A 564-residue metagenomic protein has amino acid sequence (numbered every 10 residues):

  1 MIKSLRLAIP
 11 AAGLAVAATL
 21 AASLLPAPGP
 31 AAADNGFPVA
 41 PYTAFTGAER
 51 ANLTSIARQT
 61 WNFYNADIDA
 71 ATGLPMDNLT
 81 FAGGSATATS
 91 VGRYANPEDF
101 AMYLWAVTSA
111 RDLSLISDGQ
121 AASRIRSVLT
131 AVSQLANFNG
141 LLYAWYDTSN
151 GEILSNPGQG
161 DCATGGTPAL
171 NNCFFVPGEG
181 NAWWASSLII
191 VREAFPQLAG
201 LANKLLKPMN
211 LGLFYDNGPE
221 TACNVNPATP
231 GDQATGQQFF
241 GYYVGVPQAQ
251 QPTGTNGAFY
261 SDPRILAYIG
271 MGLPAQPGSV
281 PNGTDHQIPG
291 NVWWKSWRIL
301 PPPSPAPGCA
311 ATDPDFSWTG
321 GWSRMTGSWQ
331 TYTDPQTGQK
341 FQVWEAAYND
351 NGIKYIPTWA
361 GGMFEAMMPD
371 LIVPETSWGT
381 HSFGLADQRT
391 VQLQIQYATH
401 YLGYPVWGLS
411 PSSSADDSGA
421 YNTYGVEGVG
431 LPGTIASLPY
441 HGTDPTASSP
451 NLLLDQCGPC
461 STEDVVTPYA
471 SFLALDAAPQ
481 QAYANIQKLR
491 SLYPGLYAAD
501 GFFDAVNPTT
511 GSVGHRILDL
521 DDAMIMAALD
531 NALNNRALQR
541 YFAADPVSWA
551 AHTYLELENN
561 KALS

Functional and structural regions predicted by a protein language model:
M1-A33: Secretory targeting and sorting signals
T19, G29, D34-S564: Ser/Thr/Asn(+Pro)-rich, low-complexity disordered segments
